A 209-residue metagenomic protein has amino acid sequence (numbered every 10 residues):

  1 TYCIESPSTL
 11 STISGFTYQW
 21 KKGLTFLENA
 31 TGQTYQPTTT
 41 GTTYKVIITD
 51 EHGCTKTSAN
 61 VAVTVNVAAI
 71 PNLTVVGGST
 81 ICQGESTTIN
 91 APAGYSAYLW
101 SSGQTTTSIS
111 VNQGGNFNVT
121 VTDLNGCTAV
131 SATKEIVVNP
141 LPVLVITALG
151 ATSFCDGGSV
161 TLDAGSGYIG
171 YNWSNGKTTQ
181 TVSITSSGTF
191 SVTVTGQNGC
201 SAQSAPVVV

Functional and structural regions predicted by a protein language model:
T1-V209: Proline- and Ser/Thr-rich low-complexity, intrinsically disordered segments
